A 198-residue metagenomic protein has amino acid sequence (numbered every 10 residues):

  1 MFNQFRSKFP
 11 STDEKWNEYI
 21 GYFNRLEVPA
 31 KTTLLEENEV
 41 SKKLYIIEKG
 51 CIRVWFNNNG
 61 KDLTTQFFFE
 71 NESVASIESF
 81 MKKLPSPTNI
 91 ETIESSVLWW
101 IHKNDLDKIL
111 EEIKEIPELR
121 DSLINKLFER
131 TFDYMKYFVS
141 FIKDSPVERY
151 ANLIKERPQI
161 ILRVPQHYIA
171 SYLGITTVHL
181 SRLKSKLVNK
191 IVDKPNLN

Functional and structural regions predicted by a protein language model:
M1-P29, S79: Cyclic nucleotide-binding regulatory module and flanking cytosolic helices
P10-T12, L26, V97, Y137-K143 (+1 more regions): Localized chelating/binding microdomains that coordinate divalent metal ions or stabilize phosphate-bearing
T32-E94: Cyclic nucleotide-binding regulatory domains
V54, T131-Y134, I191: Hydrophobic recognition helices of helix-based DNA-binding modules
N71, K136-R149: Short, Lys/Arg-enriched anionic-surface-contact patches
S86, D105-I142: A small-molecule sensor/coupling module
D144-N198: Phosphate-/nucleic-acid-contacting segments
